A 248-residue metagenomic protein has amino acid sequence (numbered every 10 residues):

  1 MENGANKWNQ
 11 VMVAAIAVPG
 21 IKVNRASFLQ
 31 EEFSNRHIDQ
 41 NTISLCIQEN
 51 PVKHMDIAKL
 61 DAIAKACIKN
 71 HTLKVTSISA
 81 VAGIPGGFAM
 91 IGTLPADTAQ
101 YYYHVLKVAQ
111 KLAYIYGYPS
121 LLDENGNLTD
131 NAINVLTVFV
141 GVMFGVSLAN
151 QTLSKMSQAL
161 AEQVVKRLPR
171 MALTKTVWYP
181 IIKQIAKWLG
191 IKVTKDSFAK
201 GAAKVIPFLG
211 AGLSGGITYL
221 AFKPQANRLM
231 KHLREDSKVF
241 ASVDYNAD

Functional and structural regions predicted by a protein language model:
M1-V81, Y103-D248: Terminal, membrane-proximal amphipathic helices and intrinsically disordered targeting/regulatory segments
V81-A82, G86-D97: Hydrophobic/aromatic-rich structural module bridging two neighboring secondary-structure elements via a short loop
G92-V108: Hydrophobic alpha-helical membrane-embedded segments
